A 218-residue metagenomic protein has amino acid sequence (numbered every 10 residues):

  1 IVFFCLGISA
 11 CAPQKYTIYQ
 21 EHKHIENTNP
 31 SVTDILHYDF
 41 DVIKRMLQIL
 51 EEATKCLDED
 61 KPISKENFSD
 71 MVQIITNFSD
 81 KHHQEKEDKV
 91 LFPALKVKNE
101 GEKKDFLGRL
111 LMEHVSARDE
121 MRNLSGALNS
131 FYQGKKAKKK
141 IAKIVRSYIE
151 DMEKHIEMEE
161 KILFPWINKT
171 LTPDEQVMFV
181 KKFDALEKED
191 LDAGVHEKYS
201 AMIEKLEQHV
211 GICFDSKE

Functional and structural regions predicted by a protein language model:
I1-G7: Bacterial N-terminal signal peptides
G7-K81, E85-E218: Small-residue-biased structural context
